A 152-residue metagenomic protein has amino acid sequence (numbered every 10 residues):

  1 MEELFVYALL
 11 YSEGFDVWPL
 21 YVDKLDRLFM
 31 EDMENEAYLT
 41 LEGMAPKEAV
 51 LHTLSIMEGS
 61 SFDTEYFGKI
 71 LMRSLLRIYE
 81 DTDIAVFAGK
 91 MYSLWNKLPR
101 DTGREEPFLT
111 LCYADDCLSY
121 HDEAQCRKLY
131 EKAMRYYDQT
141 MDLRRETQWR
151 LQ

Functional and structural regions predicted by a protein language model:
M1-Y79, D83-Q152: Acidic, Ser/Pro/Thr-rich low-complexity regulatory regions and the short amphipathic helical interaction modules they
